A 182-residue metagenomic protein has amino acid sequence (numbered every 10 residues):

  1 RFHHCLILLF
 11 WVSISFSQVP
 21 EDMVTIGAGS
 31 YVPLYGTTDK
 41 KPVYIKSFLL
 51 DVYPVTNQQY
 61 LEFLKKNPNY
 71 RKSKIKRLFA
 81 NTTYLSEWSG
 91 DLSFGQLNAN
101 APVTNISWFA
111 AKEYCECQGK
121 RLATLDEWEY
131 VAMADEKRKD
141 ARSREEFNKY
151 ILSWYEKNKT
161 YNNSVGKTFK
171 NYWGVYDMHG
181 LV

Functional and structural regions predicted by a protein language model:
R1-L8: Sec-dependent signal peptide recognition, specifically the positively charged N-region followed immediately by
Q18-N81, N105-F109, G180: A short glycine-rich, aromatic-capped structural motif
T25, W88-V182: Functional-site microenvironments in short loops/helix caps that host divalent-cation chemistry
N67-P68, Y84-L85, E146-F147: Short, intrinsically disordered/low-complexity patches at protein termini and at juxtamembrane boundaries
S73-E87, E129-A132: Acidic helix-start/capping segments at beta-turn-to-alpha-helix junctions
